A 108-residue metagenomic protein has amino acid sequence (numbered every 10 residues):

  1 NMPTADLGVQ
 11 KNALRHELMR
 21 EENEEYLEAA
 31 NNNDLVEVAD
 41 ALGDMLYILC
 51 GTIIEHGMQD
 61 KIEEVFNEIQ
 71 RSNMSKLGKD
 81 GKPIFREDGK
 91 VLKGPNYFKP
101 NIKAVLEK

Functional and structural regions predicted by a protein language model:
N1-K108: Flexible "arm" and connector segments at domain edges
